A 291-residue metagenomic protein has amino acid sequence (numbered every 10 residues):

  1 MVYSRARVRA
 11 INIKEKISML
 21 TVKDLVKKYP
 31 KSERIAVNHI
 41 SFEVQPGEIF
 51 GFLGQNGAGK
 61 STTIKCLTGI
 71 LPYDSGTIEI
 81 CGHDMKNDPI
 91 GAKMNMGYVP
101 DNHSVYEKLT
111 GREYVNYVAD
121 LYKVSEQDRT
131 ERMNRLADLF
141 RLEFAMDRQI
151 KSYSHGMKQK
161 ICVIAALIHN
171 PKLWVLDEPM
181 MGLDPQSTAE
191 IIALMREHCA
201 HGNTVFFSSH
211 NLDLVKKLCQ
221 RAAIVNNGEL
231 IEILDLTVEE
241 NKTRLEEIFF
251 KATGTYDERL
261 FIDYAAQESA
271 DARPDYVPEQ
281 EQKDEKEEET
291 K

Functional and structural regions predicted by a protein language model:
S18-V22, V26-H39, P89: A short, flexible loop at the N-terminus of ABC-type nucleotide-binding domains that lies
Q55-G59: Walker A (P-loop) phosphate-binding loop of ABC-type ATPase nucleotide-binding domains
G76-N87, G91-A92: Conserved ABC transporter NBD signature motif
N116, D120, D128-A145: Conserved ABC ATPase "signature" region
W174-D177: Catalytic Walker B motif of ABC-type/P-loop ATPase nucleotide-binding domains
S209-H210: H-loop/switch region of ABC-family ATPase nucleotide-binding domains
